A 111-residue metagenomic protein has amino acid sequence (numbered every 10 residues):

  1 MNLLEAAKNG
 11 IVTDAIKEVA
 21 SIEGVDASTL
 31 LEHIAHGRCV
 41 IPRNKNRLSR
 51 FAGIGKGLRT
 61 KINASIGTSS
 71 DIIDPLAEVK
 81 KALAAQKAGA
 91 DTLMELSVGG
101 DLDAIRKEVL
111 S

Functional and structural regions predicted by a protein language model:
L3-A52: An N-cap/entry alpha-helix motif that binds or orients negatively charged groups
K8, I16-A20, L58-V79, L96: Active-site mouth loops of central-metabolism enzymes
L30-R38, V79-L96: Catalytic domains of carbohydrate-active enzymes, especially glycoside hydrolases
I34-R43, R50-A64, D103-S111: Alpha-helix-loop-beta-strand connector modules within alpha/beta enzyme cores
K45-N46, G67, S97-D101: Short, ordered loop/turn segments at secondary-structure junctions
S49-R50, I73-K81, G100-V109: N-terminal active-site wall of soluble small-molecule enzyme domains
